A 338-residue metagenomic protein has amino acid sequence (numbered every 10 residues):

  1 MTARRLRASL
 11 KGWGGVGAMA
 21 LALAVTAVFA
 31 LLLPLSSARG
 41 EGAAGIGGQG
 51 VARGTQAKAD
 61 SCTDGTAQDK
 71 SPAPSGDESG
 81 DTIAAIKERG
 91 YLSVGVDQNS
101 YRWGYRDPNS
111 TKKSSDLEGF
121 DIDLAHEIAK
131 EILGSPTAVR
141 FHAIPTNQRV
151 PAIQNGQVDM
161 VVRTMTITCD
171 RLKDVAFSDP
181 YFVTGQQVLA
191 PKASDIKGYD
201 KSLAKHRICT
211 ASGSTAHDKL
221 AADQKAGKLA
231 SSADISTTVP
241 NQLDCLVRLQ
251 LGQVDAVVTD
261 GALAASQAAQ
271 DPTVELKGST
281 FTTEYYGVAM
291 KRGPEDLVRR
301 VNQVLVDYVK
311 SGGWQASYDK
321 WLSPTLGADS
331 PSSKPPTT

Functional and structural regions predicted by a protein language model:
T26-A52: C-terminal region of N-terminal signal peptides and the immediate post-cleavage residues of exported proteins
P34, T137-K201: Acidic, polar ligand-binding/catalytic clefts
A44, G54-M160: Extracytoplasmic small-molecule ligand-binding "clamshell" domains of the periplasmic binding protein/Venus flytrap
G47-A52, F182-A190, A265, A269-Q303 (+1 more regions): Periplasmic-binding protein-like
G47-D77, S194, H206-R207, S212-S214 (+1 more regions): Extended ligand-binding regions for polar small-molecule ligands
S114-I132, M165-T168, T184-N241, A256 (+2 more regions): Bilobed "Venus flytrap"/periplasmic-binding protein-like clamshell domains and structurally analogous long
I128, I153-Q154, L203, L249-Q250 (+2 more regions): Hydrophobic residues within well-ordered alpha-helices
Q148, T164-K173, A221-A222, A226 (+1 more regions): A ligand-binding cleft/hinge motif common to bilobed small-molecule-binding domains
